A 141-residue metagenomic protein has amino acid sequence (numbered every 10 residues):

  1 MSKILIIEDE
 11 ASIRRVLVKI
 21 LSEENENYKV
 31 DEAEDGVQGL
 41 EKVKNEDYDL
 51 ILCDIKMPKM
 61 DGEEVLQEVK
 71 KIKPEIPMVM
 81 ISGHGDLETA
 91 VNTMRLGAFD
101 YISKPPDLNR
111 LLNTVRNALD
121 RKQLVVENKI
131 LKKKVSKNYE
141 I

Functional and structural regions predicted by a protein language model:
E8: Conserved acidic carboxylate
A11-D31: Two-component/phosphorelay signaling modules centered on CheY-like receiver
D35-Q38, D61-E64: Acidic catalytic/metal-coordinating carboxylates
D54, S82: Active-site residues of response regulator receiver
M57: Receiver (REC) domain active-site loop signature in two-component systems and cognate sites in sensor histidine kinases
K104: A Lys-centered signature of the CheY-like receiver
R110-I141: Flexible nucleotide-interacting loop at or near the entrance of a catalytic core
